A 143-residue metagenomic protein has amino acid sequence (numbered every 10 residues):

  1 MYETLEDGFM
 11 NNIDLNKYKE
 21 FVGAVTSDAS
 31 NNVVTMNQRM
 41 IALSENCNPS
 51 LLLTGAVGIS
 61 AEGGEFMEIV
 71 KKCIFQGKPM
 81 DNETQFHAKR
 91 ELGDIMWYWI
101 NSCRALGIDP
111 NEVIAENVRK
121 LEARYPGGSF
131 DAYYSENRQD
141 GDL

Functional and structural regions predicted by a protein language model:
M1-L143: Flexible "arm" and connector segments at domain edges
